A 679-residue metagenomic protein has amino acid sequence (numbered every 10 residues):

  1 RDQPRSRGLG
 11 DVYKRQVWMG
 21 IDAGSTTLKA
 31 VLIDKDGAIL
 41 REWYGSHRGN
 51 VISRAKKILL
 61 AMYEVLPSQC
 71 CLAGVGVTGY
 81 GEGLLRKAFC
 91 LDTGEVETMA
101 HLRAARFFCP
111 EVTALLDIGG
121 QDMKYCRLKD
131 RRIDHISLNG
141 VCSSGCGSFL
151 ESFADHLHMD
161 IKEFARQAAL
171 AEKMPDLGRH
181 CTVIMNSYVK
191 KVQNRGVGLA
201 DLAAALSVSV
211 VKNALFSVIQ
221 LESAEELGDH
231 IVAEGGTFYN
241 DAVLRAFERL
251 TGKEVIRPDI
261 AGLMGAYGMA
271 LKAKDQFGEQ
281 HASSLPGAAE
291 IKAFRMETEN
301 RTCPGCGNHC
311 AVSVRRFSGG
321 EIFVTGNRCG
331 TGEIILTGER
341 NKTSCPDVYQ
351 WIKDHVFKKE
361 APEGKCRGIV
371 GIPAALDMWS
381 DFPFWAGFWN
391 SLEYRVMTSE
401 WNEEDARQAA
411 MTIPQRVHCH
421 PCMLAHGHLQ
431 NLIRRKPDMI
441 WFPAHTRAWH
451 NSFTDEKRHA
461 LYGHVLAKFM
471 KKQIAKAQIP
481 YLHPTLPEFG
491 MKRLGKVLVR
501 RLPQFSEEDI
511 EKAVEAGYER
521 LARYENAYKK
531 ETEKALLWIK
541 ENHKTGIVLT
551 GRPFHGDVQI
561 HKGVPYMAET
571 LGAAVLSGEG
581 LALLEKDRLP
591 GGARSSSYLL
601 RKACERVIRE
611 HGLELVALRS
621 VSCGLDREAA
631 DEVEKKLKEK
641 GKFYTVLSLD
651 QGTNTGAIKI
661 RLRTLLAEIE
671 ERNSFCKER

Functional and structural regions predicted by a protein language model:
D2-Y13: Single conserved hydrophobic/aromatic residue that forms the stacking wall/gate of nucleotide- or nucleobase-binding
D11, A205-G228: Phosphate/ATP-binding catalytic cores across multiple sugar-kinase/actin-like superfamilies, primarily ASKHA
D11-D36, V112-R132, A311-R316: Gly/Thr-rich phosphate-binding beta-strand-loop-beta motif of the actin/hexokinase/Hsp70
I21-A61, I136, G140-C142, R328: Short glycine-rich, Thr/Ser-proximal phosphate-binding strand/loop in the N-terminal lobe of ATP-dependent enzymes
W43-H47, V65-T98, R127, D134-H135: Short beta-strand-loop/turn "lid" adjacent to the catalytic site in phosphate-handling enzymes
T78-E82, S209, E225-L250, A261-G262 (+2 more regions): Glycine-rich phosphate-binding loops at beta-strand->alpha-helix junctions
V141-L150, D259-I260, F277-R679: An N-terminal assembly and electron-transfer interface module characteristic of large anaerobic redox and radical
S187-F216: Adenine-nucleotide phosphate-binding core of ATP-dependent small-molecule kinases
